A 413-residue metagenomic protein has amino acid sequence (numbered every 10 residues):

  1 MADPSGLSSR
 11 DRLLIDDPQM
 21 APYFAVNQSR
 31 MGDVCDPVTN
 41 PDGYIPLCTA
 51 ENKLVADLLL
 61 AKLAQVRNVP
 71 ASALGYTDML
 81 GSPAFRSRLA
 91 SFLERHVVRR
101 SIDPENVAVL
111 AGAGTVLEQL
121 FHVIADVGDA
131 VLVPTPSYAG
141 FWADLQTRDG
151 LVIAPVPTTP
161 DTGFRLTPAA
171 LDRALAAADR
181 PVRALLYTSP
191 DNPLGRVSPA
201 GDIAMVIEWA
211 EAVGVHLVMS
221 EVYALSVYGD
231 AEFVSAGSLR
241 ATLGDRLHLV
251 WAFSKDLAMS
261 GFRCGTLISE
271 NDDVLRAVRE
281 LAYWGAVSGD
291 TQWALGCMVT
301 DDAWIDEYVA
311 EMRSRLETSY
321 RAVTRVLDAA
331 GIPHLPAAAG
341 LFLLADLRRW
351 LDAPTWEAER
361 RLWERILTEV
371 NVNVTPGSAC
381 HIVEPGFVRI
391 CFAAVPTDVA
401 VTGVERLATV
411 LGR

Functional and structural regions predicted by a protein language model:
A2-A111, Q119, A170, V299-D301 (+1 more regions): N-terminal small-domain helix-loop-helix segment of the aminotransferase-like
A50-L54, G114, Y138-A139, P190-P193 (+7 more regions): Short, solvent-exposed loop/turn segments at secondary-structure junctions
S72-A212, A224-G244, H248, E405: Conserved core of the PLP fold type I
S91, S101, A176, L243 (+3 more regions): PLP-dependent enzyme catalytic core of the Aspartate aminotransferase-like
V133, P155, M219, V374-P376: Hydrophobic residues in well-ordered beta-strands that form the structural core
R246-A339: PLP-dependent aminotransferase class I/II
L316-E317, A330-E369, A394: Conserved PLP-binding catalytic core of the aspartate aminotransferase-like
